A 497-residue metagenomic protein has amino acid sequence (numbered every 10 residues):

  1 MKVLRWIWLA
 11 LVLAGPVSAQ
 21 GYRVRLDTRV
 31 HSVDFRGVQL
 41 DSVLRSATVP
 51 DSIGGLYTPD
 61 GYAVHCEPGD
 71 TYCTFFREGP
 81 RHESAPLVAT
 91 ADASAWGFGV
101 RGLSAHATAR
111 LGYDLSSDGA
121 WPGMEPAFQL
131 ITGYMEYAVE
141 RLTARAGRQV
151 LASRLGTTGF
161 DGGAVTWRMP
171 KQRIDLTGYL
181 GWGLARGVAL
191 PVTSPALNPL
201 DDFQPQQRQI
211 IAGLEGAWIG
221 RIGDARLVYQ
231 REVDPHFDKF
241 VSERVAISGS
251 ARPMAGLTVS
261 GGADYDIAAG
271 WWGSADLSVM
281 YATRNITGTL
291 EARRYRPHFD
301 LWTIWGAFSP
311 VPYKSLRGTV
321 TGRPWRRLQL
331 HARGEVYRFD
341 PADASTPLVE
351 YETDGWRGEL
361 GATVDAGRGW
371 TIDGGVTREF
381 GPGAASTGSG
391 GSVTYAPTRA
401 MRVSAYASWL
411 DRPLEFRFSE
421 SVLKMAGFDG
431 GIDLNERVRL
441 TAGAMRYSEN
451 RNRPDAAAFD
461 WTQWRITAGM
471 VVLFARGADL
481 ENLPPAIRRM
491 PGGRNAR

Functional and structural regions predicted by a protein language model:
M1-R5: Positively charged n-region of N-terminal signal peptides that target proteins for export
W6-G15: Bacterial N-terminal signal peptides
A19-R497: Gram-negative and organellar
